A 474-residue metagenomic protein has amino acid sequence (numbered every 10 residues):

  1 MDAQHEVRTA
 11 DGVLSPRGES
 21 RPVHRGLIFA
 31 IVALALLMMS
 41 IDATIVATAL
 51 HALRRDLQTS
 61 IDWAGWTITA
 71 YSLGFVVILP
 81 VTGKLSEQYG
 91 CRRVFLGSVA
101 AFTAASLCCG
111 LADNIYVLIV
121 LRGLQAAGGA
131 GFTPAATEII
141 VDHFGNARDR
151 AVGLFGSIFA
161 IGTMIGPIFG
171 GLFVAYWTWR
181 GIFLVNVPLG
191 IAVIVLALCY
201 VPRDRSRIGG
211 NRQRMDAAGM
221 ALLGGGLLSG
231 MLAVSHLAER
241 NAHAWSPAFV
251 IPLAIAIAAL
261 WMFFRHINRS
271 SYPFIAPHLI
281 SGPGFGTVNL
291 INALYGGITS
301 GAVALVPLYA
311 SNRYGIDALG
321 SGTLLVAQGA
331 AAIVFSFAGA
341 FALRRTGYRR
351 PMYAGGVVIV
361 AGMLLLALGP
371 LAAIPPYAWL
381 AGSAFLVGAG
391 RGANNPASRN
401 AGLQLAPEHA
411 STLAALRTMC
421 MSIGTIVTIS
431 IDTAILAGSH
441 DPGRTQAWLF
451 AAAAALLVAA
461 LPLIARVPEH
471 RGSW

Functional and structural regions predicted by a protein language model:
M1, G170, V185, A218 (+2 more regions): Hydrophobic, well-ordered secondary-structure segments
D2-Y200, V357-V360, L364-A367, L380 (+1 more regions): Transmembrane-helix bundle of Major Facilitator Superfamily
H24-L50, L57, I61-A70, G74 (+7 more regions): 12-transmembrane solute porter fold
A49-L53, I78, V187, V195 (+8 more regions): Hydrophobic alpha-helical membrane-insertion segments
G110-V117, L198-D204, V234-R240, F264-I267 (+3 more regions): Transmembrane helix-loop junctions and nearby membrane-interface residues
G131, G225-L228, G301, A393: Residue-level signal for the membrane-embedded core of alpha-helical transmembrane segments, especially mid-helix
R148-I158, R212-A221, I280, R349-G356: Cytoplasmic-side transmembrane-helix entry/capping segments in multi-pass membrane proteins
Y176-I291, I298, A453: Hydrophobic transmembrane-helix bundles of small-molecule transporters
